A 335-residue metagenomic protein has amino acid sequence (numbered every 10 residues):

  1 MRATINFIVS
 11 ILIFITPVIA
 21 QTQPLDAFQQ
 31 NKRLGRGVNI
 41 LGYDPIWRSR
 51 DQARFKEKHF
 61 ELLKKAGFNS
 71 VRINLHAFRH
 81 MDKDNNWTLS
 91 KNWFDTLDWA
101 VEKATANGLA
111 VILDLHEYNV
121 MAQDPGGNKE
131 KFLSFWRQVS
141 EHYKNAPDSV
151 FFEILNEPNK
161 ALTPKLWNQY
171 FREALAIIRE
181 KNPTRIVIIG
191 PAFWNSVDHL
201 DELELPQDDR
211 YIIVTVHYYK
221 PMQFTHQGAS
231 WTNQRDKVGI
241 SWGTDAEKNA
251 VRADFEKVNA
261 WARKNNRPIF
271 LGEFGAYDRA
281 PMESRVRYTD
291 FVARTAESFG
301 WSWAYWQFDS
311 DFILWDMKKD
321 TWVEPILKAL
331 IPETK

Functional and structural regions predicted by a protein language model:
N6-P17: Bacterial N-terminal signal peptides
A20-R72, W87-T88, W261, L327-A329: N-terminal carbohydrate-binding accessory modules
P24, L133-E247, R252-A276, S298-A304: Active-site region of glycoside hydrolase catalytic domains
I40-E57, A77-S90, Q223-A250: Acidic/histidine-rich helix-loop elements that form or flank divalent-metal/phosphate-binding sites at the catalytic
I46-D51, A77-D95, H116-K131, S284 (+1 more regions): Surface-exposed, active-site-proximal loop segments in enzymatic domains
S49-K65, F132-W136, V251-K257, Y288-A293: Short, acidic/polar
F60-N69, T88-E117, A122-F151, W167-K181 (+1 more regions): An active-site-proximal structural segment forming one wall of the substrate-binding cleft that immediately precedes
P281-K335: Aromatic-rich peripheral "rim/lid" segments of glycoside hydrolase catalytic domains that contact and position glycan
